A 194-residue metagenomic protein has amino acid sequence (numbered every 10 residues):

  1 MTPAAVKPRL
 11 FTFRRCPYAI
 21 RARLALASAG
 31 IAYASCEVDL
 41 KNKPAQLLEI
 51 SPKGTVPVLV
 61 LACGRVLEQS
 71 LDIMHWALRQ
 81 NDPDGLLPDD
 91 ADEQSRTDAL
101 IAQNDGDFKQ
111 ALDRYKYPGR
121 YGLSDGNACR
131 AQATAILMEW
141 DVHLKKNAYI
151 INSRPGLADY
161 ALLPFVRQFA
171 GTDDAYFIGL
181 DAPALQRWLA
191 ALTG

Functional and structural regions predicted by a protein language model:
M1-I136, D141, N147-A148: GST-like domain detector, emphasizing the conserved glutathione-binding G-site in the N-terminal thioredoxin-like
G30-A32, G122, F169-F177: Short helix-capping/linker segments at secondary-structure and domain boundaries
P52, L86, E93, F169 (+2 more regions): Short, charged/polar low-complexity linear motifs in solvent-exposed/disordered segments
D82, Y121, A170-G171, G194: A generic secondary-structure boundary signal that marks alpha-helix termini
A128-Q132, L180-G194: Extended, well-ordered alpha-helical scaffold segments
K145-K146, G194: The C-terminal cap of the DNA-recognition helix in HTH/winged-HTH DNA-binding domains, marking the helix-to-coil
I150-A175, D181-A184, L192: GST superfamily/GST-like fold recognition
